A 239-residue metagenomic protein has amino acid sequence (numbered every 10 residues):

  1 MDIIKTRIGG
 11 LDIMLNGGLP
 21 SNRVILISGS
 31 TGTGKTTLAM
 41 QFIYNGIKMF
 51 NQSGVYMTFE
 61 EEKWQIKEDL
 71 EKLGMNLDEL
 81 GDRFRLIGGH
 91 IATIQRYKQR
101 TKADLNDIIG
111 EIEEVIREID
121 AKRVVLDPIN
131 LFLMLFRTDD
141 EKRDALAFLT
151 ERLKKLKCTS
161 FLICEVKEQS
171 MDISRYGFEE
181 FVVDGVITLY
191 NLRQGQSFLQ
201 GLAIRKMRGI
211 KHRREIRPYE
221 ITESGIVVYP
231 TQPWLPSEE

Functional and structural regions predicted by a protein language model:
M1, R213-E239: C-terminal regions of RecA-like/P-loop NTPase motor modules
M1-G10: N-terminal pre-Walker A segment at the start of P-loop NTPase domains
M14-L80: Walker A/P-loop NTP-binding active-site region of P-loop NTPases, recognizing the glycine-rich GxxxxGKT/S
I25, V55-M57, R85-I87, F161 (+1 more regions): Hydrophobic/aromatic beta-strand patches that form the interior of the parallel beta-sheet core in alpha/beta enzyme
F50-F132: Conserved inter-motif catalytic segment of the P-loop NTP-binding fold
E60-W64, H90-I94, N130-L131, V166-S170 (+4 more regions): Conserved nucleotide-binding/hydrolysis micro-motifs of P-loop NTPases
Q99-F181, Q196: P-loop NTPase motor core
S160, C164-S224: Phosphate-binding/switch region of NTP-binding enzymes
